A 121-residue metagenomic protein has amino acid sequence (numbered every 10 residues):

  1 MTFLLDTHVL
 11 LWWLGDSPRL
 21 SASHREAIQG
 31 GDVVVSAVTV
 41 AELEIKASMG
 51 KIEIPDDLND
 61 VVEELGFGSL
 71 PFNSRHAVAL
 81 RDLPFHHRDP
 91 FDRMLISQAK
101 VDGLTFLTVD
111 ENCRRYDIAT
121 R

Functional and structural regions predicted by a protein language model:
M1-V35, A47-D60, E64, D102 (+1 more regions): Short, well-structured N-terminal submotif of metal-dependent ribonuclease cores
L5, V35-A37, P71, T108: Hydrophobic residues in well-ordered beta-strands that form the structural core
V9, V35-V38, I96, I118: Hydrophobic aliphatic residue packing
L10, V40, A77, C113-R114: A generic structural signal for short hydrophobic patches within well-formed alpha-helices
L20, T39, N73-H76: N-terminal alpha-helical segment
L43: Phosphate/NTP-binding elements of NTP-utilizing enzymes
P55, E64-N112, A119-R121: Active-site neighborhoods of divalent-metal-dependent phosphate/nucleic-acid chemistry enzymes
